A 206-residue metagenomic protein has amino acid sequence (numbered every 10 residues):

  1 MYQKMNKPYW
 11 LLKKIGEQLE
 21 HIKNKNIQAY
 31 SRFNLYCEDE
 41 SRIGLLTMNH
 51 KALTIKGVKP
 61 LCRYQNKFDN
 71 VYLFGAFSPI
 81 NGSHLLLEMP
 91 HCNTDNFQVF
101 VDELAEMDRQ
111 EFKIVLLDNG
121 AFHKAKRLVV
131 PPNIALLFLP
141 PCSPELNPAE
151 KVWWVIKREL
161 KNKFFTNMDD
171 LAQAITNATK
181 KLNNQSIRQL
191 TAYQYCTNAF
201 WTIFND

Functional and structural regions predicted by a protein language model:
M1-K67, F200, F204: Charge-mixed, compositionally biased segments that are often intrinsically disordered regulatory tracts
S31-F33, E111-K113, I134: Short coil/turn segments at beta-strand junctions that form active-site/ligand-binding loops
S31-F33, E150-D206: C-terminal anion-handling pockets and recognition modules
C37-E38, I114-L117, L137-P140: Short beta-strand segments
D39-S41, G75-A76, G82, V101 (+3 more regions): Generic structural signal for small/hydrophobic residues in well-ordered secondary structure, especially within
T47-N49, T54-Q110: Electropositive, glycine- and tryptophan-enriched low-complexity nucleic-acid-binding patches
K59-N66, P132-P148: RNase H-like polynucleotidyl transferase catalytic core
E111-H123, N147: Acidic/histidine-rich, metal-coordinating catalytic segments
